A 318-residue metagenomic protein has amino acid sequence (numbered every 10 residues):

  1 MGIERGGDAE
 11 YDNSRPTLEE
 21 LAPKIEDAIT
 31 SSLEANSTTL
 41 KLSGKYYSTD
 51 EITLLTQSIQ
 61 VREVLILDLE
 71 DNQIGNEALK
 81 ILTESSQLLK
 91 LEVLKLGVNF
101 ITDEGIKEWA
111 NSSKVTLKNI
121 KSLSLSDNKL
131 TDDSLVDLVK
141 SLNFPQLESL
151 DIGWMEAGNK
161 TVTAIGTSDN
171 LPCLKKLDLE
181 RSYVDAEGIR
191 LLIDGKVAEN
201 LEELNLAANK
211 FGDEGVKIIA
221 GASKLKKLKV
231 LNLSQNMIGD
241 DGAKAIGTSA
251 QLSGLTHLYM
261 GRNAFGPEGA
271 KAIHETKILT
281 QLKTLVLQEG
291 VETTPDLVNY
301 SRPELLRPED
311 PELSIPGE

Functional and structural regions predicted by a protein language model:
G2-K80, E84, G97-D103: LRR N-terminal entry segment and analogous cap-like coil->beta motifs
G2-P16, E20, E214, D240-D241 (+1 more regions): C-terminal capping region of solenoid repeat domains
L21-P23, Y46-T53, Q73-K80, F100-K107 (+7 more regions): Short, solvent-exposed loop/turn at the beta-strand->alpha-helix junction within individual leucine-rich repeat
I25-A35, T53-R62, I81-L89, W109-L117 (+6 more regions): Leucine-rich repeat
L40-L42, L65-L69, L91-L96, I120-L125 (+6 more regions): Conserved hydrophobic beta-strand positions in leucine-rich repeat
K118-A198, E202-E203: Solenoidal tandem-repeat scaffolds enriched in leucines and small polar residues
